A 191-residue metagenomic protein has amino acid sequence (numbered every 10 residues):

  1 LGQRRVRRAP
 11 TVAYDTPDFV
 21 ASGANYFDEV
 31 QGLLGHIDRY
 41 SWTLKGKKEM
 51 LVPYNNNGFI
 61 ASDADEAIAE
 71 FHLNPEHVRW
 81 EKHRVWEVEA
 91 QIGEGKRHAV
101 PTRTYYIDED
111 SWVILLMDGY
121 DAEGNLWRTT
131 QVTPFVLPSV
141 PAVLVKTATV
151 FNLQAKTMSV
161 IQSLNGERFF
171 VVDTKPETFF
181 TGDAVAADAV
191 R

Functional and structural regions predicted by a protein language model:
L1-I37, F71-E177: Gly/Pro-enriched, hydrophobic low-complexity segments that function as extracytoplasmic propeptides/linkers
I37-P101, D183-R191: Mature hydrolase/peptidase catalytic cores and their serpin-fold inhibitory cores, especially in secreted
Q154, G182-D183: Generic signature of intrinsically disordered, low-complexity segments enriched in small/polar residues
